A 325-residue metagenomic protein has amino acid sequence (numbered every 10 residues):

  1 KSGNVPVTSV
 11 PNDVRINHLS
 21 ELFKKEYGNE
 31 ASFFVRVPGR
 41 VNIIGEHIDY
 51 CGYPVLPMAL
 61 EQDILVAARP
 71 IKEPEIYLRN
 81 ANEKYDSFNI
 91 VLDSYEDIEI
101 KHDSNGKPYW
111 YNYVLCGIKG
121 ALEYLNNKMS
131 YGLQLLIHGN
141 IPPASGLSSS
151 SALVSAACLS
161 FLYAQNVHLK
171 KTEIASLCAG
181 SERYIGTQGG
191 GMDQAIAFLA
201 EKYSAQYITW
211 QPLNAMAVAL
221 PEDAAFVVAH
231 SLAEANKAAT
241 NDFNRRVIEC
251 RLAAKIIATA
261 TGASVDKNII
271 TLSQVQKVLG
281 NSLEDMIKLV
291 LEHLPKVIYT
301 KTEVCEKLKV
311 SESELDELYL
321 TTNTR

Functional and structural regions predicted by a protein language model:
K1-R40, I44, G52, L65-N105 (+1 more regions): C-terminal nucleotide
A31, Y50-P54, D97-K107, G139-L147 (+1 more regions): A short glycine/serine-rich beta->alpha loop
V41, G45-D49, H138-A157: Glycine/serine-rich anion-binding loops at beta->alpha junctions that coordinate negatively charged ligand groups
A59-Q62, L147-V167: DPxDG-like acidic metal-binding loop motif
K101-P142, L294-T302, N323: Helix-rich "cap/lid" substructures immediately adjacent to catalytic or cofactor-binding pockets
Y124-L133, F161-L177: Phosphate-handling active-site elements
H168-A215: Alpha/beta catalytic cores of group-transfer enzymes, especially the acyltransferase/condensing modules of polyketide
